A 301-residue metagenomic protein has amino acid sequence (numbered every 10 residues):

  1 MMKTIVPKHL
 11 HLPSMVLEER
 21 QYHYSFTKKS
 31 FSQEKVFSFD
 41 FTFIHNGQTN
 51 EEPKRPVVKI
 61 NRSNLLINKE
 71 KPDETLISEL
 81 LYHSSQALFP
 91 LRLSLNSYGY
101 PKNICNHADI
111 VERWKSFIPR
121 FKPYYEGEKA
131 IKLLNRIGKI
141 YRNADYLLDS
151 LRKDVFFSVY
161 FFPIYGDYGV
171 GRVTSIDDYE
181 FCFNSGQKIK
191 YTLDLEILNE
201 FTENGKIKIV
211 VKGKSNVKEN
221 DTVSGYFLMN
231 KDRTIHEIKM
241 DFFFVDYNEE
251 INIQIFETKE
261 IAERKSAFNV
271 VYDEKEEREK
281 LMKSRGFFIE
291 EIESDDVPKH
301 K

Functional and structural regions predicted by a protein language model:
M1-N96, P163-K301: Acidic, serine/threonine-rich low-complexity disordered tracts
Y98-N204: Solvent-exposed helix/loop surface patches that form functional interfaces
